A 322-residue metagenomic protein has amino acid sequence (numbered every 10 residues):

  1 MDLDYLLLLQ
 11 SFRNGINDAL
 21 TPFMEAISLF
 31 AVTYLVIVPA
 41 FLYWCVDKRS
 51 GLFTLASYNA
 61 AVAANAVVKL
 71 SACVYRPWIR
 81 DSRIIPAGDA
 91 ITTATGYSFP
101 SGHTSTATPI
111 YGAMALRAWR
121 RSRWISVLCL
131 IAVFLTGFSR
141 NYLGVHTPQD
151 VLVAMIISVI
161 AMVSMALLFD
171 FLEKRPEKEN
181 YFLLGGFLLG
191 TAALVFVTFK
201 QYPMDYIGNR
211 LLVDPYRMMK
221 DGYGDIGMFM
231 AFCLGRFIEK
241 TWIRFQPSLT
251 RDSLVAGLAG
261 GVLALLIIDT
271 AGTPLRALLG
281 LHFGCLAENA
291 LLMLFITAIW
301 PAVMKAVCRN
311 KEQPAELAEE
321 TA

Functional and structural regions predicted by a protein language model:
M1-L35, A66-G96, R210-Y223, I243 (+5 more regions): N-terminal transmembrane-helix/juxtamembrane module of multi-pass inner/ER membrane proteins
L20, L35, S57-A61, T104: Generic structural signal for well-ordered secondary structure
S28-L29, L52-S57, Y97-H103: Short secondary-structure transition/capping motifs
L29-T33, W44, K48, V74 (+1 more regions): Membrane-interface junctions
V38, Y43-W44, V62, W78-C233 (+1 more regions): Membrane-embedded catalytic cores of phosphoryl/pyrophosphoryl-handling enzymes
L42-A63: Interfacial segments of alpha-helical transmembrane regions
A56-C73, A115, W119-R120: Active-site-proximal helix-loop elements at catalytic-domain edges
